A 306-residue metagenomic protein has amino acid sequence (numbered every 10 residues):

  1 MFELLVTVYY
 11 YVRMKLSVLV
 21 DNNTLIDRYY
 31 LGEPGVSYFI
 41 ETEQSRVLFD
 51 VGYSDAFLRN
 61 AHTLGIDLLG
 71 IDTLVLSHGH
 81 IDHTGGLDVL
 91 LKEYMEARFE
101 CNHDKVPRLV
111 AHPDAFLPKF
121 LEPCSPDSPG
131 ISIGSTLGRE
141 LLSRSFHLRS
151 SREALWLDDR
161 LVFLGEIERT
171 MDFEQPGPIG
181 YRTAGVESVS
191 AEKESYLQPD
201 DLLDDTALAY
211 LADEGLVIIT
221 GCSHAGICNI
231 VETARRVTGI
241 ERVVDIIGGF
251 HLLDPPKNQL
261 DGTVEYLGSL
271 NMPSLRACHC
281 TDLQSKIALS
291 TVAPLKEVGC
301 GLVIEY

Functional and structural regions predicted by a protein language model:
E3-Y10: Short, positively charged and aromatic/hydrophobic N-terminal segments
K15-L64, D201, D205-T220: Conserved beta-strand hairpin/beta-sheet module of binuclear metal-dependent hydrolase folds, prominently
L48-V51, D72-G79, A111-H112, I218-C222 (+2 more regions): Active-site neighborhood of phospho(di)ester-bond hydrolases with catalytic His/Asp-centered motifs
A56-A111, T238-D245: Active-site metal-binding motif and surrounding structural segment of the metallo-beta-lactamase
P113-S143: Active-site neighborhood of divalent metal-dependent phosphoester bond hydrolases
P123-S135, E153-D213: Active-site-proximal loop/helix segment associated with metal-binding centers of metalloenzymes
S143-S150, V264-Y306: Binuclear metal-ion centers of metallo-dependent hydrolases, dominated by the metallo-beta-lactamase
Y196-E241: Active-site-proximal loop/helix segments of hydrolase catalytic cores
